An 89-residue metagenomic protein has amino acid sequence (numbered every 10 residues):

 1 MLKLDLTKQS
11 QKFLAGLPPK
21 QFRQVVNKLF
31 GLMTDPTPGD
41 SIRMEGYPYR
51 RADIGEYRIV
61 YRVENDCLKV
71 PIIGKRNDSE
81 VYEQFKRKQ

Functional and structural regions predicted by a protein language model:
M1-K28: Arg/Lys-rich, positively charged N-terminal/basic patches that mediate binding to nucleic acids
M1-L4, G16, I54, R62-Q89: Enriched for short, Lys/Arg-rich terminal
Q11, E45, S79: Nucleotide phosphate-binding site architecture
Q21, V25, D40, D78-V81: Amphipathic alpha-helical interface surfaces
N27-D53: A short, surface-exposed loop/turn module that caps and links secondary-structure elements
